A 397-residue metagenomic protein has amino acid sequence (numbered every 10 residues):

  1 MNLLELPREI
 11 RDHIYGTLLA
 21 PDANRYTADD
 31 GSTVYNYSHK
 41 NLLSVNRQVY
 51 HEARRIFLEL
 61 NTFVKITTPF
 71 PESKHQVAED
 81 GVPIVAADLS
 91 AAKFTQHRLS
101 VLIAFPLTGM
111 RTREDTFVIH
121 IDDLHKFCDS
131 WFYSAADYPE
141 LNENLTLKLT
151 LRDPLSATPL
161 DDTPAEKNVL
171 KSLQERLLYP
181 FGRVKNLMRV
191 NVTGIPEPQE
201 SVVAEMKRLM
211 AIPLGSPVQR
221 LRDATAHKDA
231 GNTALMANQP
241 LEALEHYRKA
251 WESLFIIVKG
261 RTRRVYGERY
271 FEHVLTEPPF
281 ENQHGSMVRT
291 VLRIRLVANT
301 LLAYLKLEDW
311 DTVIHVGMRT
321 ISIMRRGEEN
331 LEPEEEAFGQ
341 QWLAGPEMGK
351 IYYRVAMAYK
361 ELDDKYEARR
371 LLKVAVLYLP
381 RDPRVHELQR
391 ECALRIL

Functional and structural regions predicted by a protein language model:
M1-N36, K40-S44, Q48: N-terminal Skp1-binding subsegment of the F-box domain
S32-N191: F-box-proximal linker/hinge
Q199-A226, H284-R289, G339-A344: TPR-adjacent "capping" and linker segments in tetratricopeptide-repeat scaffold/adaptor proteins
P217-I256: Alpha-helical segment of the N-proximal tetratricopeptide repeat
R222, D229, L292, N299 (+4 more regions): "A position-specific structural signal for the A-helix of alpha-solenoid helical repeats
P240, K249-Y352, A358: Alpha-helical adaptor scaffolds
